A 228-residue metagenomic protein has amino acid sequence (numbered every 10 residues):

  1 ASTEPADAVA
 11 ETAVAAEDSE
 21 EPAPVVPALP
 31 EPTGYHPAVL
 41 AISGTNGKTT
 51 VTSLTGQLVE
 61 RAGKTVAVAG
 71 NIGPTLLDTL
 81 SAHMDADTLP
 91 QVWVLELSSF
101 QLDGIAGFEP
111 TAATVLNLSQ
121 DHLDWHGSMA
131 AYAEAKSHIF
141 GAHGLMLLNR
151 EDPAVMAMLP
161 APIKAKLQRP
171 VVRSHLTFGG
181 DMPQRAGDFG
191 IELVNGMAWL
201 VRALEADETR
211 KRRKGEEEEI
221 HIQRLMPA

Functional and structural regions predicted by a protein language model:
A1-L29, Y35-P37, T79-L80, T88-P90 (+2 more regions): Acidic, Mg2+-coordinating active-site environments of NTP-dependent enzymes
S2-A8, P24-I72: Walker A (P-loop) phosphate-binding motif
T49, E96, L116: Conserved G/P- and acidic residue-centered "switch" motifs that form tight phosphate/ATP-binding loops in soluble
G56-R61, D78-A82, P160: Short, well-ordered alpha-helices that flank and scaffold nucleotide-derived cofactor binding pockets
G70, L95-L97, G179: Short loop/edge segments at beta-strand edges and connector loops that shape dinucleotide/nucleotide cofactor-binding
I72-L76, S99-Q101, A131, P153: Short acidic loop-to-helix transition motifs that present clustered carboxylates
P90-F100: Switch II (G3) loop of P-loop NTPases
D103-G107: Conserved helix/coil segment N-terminal to the catalytic DExD/H
